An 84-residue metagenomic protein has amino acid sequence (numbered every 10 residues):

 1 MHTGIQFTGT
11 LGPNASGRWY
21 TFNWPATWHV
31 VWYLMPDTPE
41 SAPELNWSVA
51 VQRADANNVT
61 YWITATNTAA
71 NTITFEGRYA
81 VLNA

Functional and structural regions predicted by a protein language model:
M1-E76, A80-A84: Extracellular attachment/recognition segments
